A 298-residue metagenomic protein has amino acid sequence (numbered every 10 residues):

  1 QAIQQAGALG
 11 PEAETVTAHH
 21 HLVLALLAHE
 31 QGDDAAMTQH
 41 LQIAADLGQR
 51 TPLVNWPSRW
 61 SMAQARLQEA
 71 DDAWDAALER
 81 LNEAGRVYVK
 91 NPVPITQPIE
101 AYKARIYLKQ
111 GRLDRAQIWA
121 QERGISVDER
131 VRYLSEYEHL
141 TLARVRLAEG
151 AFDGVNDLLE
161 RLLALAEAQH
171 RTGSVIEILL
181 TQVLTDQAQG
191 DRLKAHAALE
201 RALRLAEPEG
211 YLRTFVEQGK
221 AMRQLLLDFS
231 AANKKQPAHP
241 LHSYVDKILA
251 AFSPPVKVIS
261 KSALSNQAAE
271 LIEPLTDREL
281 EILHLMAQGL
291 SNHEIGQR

Functional and structural regions predicted by a protein language model:
Q1-V258: Helix-coil-helix junctions within alpha-helical repeat/solenoid scaffolds
A250, K261-R298: Helix-turn-helix DNA-binding segment
